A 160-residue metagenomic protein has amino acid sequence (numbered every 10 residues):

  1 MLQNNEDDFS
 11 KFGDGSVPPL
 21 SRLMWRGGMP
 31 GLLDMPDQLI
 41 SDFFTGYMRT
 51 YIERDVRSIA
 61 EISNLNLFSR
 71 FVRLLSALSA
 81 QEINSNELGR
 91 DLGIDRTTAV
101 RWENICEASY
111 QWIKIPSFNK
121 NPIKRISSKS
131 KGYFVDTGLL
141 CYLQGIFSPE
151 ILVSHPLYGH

Functional and structural regions predicted by a protein language model:
M1-Q3: Active-site phosphate/ATP/adenylate-binding loop shared across adenylate-forming ligases
N5-R49: Amphipathic alpha-helical "lid/sensor" segments that cap RecA-like P-loop NTPase cores
L33-H160: Accessory nucleic acid-recognition modules appended to NTPase machines
